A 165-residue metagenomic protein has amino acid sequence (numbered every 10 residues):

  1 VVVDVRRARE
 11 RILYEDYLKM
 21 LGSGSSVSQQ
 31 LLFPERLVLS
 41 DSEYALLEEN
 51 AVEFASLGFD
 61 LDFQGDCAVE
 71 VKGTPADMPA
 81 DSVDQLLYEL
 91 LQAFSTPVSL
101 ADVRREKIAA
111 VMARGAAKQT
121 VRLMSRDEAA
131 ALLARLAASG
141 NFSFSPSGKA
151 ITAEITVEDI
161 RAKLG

Functional and structural regions predicted by a protein language model:
V1-G165: Long, charged low-complexity intrinsically disordered regions
